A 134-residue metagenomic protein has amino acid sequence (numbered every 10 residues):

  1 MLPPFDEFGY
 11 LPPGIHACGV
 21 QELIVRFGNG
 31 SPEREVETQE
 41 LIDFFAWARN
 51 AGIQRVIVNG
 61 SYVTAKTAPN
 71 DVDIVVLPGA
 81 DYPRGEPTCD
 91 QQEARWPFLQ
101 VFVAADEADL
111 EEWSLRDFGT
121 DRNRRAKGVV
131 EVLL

Functional and structural regions predicted by a protein language model:
M1-R55, N59, V63-P69, P78-L134: Catalytic core of pol beta-like nucleotidyltransferases
